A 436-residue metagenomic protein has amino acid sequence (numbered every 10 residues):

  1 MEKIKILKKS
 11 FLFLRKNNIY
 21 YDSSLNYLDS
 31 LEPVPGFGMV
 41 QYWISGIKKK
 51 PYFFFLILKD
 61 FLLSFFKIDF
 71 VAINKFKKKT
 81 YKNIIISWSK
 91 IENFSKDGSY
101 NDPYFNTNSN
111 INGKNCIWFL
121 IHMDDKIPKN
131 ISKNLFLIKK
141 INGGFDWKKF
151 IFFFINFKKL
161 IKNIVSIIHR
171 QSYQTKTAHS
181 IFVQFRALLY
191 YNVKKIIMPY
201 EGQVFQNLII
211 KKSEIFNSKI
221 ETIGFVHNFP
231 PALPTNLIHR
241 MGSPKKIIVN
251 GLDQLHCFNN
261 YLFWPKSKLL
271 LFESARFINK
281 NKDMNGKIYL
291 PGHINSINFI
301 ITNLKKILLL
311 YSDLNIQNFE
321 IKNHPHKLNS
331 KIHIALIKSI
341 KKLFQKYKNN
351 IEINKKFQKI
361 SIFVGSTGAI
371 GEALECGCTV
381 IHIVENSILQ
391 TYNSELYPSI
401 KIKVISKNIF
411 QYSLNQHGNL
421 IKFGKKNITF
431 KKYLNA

Functional and structural regions predicted by a protein language model:
M1-A436: Catalytic-core helical/loop segments in enzymes performing group transfer/polymerization on anionic/lipid-linked
